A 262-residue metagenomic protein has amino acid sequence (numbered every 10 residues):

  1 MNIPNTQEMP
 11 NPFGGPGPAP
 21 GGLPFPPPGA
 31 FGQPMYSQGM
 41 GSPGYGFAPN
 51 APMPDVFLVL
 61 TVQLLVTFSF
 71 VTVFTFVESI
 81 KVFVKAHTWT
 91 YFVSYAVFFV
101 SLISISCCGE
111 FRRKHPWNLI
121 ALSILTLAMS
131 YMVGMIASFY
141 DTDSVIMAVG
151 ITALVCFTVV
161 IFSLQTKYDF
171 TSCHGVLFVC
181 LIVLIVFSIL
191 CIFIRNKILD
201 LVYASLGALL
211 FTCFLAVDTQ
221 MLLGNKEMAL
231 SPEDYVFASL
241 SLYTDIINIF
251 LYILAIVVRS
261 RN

Functional and structural regions predicted by a protein language model:
M1-N262: A hydrophobic alpha-helical transmembrane-helix feature that marks the membrane cores and membrane-interface segments
